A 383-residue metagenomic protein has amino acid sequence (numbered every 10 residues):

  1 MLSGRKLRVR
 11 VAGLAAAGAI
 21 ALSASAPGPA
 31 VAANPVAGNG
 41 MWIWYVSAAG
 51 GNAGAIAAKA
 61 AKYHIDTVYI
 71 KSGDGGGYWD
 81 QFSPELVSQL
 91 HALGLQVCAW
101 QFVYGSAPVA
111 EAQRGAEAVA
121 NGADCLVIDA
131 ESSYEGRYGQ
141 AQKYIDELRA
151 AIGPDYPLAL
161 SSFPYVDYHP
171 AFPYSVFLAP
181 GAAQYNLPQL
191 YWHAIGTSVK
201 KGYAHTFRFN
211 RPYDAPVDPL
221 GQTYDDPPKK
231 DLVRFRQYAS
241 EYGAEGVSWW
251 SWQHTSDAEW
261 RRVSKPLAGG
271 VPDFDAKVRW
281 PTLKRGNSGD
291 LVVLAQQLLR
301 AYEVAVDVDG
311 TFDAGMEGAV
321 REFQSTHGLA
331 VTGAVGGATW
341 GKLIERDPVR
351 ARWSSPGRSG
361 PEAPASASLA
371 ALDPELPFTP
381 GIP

Functional and structural regions predicted by a protein language model:
L2-A32: Secretory targeting and sorting signals
V31-D74, Q101-G105, A159-P164, Y224: Boundary/entry segment of secreted carbohydrate-active catalytic domains
A32, W44-A49, L267-G310, V349-G381: Acidic, Ser/Thr/Pro/Gly-enriched interdomain connector segments
W44-Y45, Q96-A107, I145-F172, A215-D226: Aromatic-lined carbohydrate-recognition surfaces of secreted/lumenal glycan-active proteins
Y45-K62, S106-A120, V166-A179, V199 (+1 more regions): Short, acidic/polar
T67-G76, R114-Q140, S248: Active-site groove signature of glycoside hydrolases
Y191-I195, V217-D273: Substrate-binding cleft of secreted/luminal carbohydrate-active enzymes
L283-E345: Short acidic, glycine/serine/threonine-rich helix-capping segments at coil-helix boundaries
